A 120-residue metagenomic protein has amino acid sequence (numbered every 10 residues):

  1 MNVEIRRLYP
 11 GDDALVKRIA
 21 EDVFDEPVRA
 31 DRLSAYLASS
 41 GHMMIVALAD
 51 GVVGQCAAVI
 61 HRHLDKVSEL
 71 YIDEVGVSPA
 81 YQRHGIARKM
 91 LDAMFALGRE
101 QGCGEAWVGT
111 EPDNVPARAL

Functional and structural regions predicted by a protein language model:
N2-V16: A short beta-loop-alpha structural element at the N-terminal edge of CoA-dependent acyl/N-acetyltransferase catalytic
F24-A49: Active-site rim helix/loop that mediates acceptor-substrate recognition in acyltransferases
G51-I60, Y71, G76: Conserved beta-strand in the GNAT
H61-I72, Q82, Q101-G104: A conserved beta-turn-beta hairpin within the catalytic core of GNAT-like acetyltransferases that forms part
V77, R83-A96: Conserved acetyl-CoA-binding loop-helix of GNAT-fold acetyltransferases
S78, E111: Residue-level recognition of the GNAT/N-acetyltransferase active site
R88, P112-L120: Conserved active-site alpha-helix within GNAT-family acetyltransferase domains
G98-T110: Conserved GNAT acetyl-CoA-binding A-motif
